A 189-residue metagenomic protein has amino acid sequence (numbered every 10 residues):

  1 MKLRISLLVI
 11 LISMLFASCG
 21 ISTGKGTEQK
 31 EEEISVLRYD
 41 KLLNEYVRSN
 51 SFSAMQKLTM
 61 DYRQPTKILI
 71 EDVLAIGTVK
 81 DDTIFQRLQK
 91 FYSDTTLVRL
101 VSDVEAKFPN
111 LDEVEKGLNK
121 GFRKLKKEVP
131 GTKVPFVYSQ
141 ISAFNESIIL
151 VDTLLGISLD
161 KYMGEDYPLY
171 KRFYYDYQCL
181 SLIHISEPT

Functional and structural regions predicted by a protein language model:
M1-E32: Bacterial Sec-dependent N-terminal signal peptides
G20-R87: N-terminal mature-domain "stem" immediately C-terminal to a signal peptide or N-terminal signal-anchor/transmembrane
Y46-V47, L125, I185: Terminal targeting/pro-maturation regions of precursor/exported proteins
T59, D82-T83, T95, S147 (+1 more regions): Coil residues (strongly favoring Ser/Thr
R63-T132: Post-signal peptide N-terminal segment of secreted/secretory-pathway proteins
K133-Q140: Surface-exposed patches in mature extracellular/periplasmic domains of secreted proteins
N145-L182: Hydrophobic alpha-helical segments and helix pairs
S181-T189: Residue-level detector of conserved catalytic or cofactor/ligand-binding positions in enzyme active sites
